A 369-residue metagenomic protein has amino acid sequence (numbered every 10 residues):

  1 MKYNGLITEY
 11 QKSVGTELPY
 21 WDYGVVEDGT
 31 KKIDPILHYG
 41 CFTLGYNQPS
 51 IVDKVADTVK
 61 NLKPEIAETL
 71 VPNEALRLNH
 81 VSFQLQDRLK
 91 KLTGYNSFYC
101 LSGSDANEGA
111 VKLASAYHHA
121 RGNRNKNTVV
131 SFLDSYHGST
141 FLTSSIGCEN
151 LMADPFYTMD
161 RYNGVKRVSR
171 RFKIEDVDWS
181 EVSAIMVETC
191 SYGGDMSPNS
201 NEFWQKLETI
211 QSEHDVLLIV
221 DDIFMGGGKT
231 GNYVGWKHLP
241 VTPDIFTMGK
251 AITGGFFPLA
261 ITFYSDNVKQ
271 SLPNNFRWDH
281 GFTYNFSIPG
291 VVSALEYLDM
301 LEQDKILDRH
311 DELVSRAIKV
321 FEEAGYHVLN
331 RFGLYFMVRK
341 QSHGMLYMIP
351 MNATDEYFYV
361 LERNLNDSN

Functional and structural regions predicted by a protein language model:
M1-N369: Conserved N-terminal phosphate-binding loop of PLP-dependent enzymes in the Aspartate aminotransferase
